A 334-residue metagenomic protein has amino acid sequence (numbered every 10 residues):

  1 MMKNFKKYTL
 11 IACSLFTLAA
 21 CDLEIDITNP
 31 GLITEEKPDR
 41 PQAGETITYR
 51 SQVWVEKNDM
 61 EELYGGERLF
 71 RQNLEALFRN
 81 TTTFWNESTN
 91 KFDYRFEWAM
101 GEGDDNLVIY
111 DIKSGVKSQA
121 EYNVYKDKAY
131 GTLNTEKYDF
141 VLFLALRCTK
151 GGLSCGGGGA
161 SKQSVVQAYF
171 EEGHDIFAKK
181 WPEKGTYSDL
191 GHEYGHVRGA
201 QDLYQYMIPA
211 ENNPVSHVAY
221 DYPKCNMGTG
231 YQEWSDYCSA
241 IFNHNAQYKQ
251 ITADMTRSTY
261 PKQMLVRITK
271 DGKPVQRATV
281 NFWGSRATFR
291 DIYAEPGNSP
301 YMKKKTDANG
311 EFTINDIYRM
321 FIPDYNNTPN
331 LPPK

Functional and structural regions predicted by a protein language model:
M1-T9: Bacterial N-terminal signal peptides that target proteins for export
C13-F16: Repetitive helical segments and hydrophobic/amphipathic motifs
L18-A20: C-terminal motif of bacterial Sec signal peptides marking the signal peptidase cleavage site
D22-E24: Bacterial signal peptide processing site
I27-F140, L144-T186, R286-K334: Propeptide-to-catalytic entry region of secreted or membrane-anchored zinc metalloproteases
T46-T48, D139, Y194-G195, K224 (+1 more regions): Extracellular structured ligand-interaction cores
S188-L203: Active-site recognition of the HExxH zinc-binding catalytic motif
Y206-K334: Replace "(M1/M4/M9/M12/WLM)" with "(e.g., M1/M4/M8/M9/M12/M26/WLM)" and add "not limited to" to clarify scope
